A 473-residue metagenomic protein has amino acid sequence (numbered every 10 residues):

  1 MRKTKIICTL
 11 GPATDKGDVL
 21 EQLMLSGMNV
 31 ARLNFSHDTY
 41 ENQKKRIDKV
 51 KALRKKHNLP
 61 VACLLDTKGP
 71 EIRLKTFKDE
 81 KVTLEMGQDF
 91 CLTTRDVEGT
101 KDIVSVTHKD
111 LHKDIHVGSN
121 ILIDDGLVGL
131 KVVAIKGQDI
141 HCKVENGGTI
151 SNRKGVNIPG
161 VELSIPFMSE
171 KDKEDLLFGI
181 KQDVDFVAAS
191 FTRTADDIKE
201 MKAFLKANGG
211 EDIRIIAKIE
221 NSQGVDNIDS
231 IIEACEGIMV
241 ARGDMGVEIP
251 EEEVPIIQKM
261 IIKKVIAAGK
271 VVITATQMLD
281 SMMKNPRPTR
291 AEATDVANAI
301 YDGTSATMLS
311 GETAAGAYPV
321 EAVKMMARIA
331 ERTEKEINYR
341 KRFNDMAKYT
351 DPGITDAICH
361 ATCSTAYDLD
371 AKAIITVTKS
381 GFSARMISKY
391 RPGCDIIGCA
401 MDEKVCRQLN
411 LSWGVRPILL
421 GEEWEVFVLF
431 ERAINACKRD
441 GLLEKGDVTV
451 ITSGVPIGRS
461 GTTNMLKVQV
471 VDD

Functional and structural regions predicted by a protein language model:
M1-D473: Non-catalytic helical/linker scaffolds that mediate oligomerization, partner binding, and domain coupling around large
